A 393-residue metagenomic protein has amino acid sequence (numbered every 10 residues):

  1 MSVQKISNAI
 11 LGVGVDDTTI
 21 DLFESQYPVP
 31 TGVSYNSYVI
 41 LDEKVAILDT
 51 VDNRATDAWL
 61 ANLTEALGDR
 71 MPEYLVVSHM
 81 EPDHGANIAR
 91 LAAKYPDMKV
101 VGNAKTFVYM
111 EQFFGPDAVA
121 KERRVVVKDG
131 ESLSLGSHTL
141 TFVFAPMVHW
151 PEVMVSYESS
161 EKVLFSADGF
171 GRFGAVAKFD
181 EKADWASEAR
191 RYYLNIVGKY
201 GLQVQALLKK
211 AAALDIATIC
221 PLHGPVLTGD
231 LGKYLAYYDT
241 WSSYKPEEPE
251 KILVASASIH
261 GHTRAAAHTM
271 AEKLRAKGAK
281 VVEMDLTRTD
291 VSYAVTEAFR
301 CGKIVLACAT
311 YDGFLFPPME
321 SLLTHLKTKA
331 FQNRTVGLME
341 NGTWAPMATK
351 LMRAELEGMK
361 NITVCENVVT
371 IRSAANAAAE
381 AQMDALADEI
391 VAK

Functional and structural regions predicted by a protein language model:
V3-E65, V155-E158, K162-S166, T263: Conserved beta-strand hairpin/beta-sheet module of binuclear metal-dependent hydrolase folds, prominently
Q4-N8, V101-V153, Y200-A206: Metallo-beta-lactamase
E43, R54-V101: Active-site metal-binding motif and surrounding structural segment of the metallo-beta-lactamase
L48-T50, P72-M80, K99-N103, L164-D168 (+1 more regions): Active-site neighborhood of phospho(di)ester-bond hydrolases with catalytic His/Asp-centered motifs
N87, D290-A294: Short acidic active-site motifs
V176, D180, D184-I219, H223-V226 (+2 more regions): FMN-binding flavodoxin-like domain, especially the glycine-rich phosphate-binding loop
C220-E248: Short N-terminal or domain-adjacent regulatory/targeting segments
A255-K277: Short, charged N-terminal beta->alpha structural module
